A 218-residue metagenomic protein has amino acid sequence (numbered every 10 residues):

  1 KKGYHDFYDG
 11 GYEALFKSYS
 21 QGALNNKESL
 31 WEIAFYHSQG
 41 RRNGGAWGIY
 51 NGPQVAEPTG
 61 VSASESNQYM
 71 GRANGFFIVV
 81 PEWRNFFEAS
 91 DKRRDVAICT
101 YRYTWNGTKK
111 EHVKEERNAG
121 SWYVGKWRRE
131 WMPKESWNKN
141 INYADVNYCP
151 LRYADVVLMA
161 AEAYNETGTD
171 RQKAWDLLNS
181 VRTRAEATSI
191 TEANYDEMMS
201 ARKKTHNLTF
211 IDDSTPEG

Functional and structural regions predicted by a protein language model:
K1-G3, V181: Alpha-helical solenoid scaffolds that mediate protein-protein interactions, centered on TPR/SEL1-like repeats but also
G3-E166: Elongated scaffold/linker segments in the mid-to-C-terminal portions of large proteins
V61-N67, I190-G218: Surface-exposed intrinsically disordered loops and tails
N165-A174: Structural helix-adjacent loops and short alpha-helical linkers that scaffold large soluble proteins
